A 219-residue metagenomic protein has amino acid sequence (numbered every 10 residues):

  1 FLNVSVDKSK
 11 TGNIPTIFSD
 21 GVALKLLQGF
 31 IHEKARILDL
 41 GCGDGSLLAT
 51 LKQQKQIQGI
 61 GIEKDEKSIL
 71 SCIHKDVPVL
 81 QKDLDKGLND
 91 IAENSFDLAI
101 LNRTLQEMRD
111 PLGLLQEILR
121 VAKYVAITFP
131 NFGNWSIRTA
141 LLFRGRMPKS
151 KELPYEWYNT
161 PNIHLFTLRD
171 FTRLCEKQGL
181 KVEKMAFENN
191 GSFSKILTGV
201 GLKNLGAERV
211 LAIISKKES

Functional and structural regions predicted by a protein language model:
S5-S19: Class I SAM-dependent methyltransferase Rossmann-like catalytic core, especially the SAM/SAH-binding loop
I17-K34: Conserved alpha-helix/loop element of class I SAM-dependent methyltransferases that forms part of the SAM/SAH-binding
G41-G43: Class I SAM-dependent methyltransferase "Motif I" SAM/SAH-binding loop
S46, T50-G87: Class I SAM-dependent methyltransferase SAM/SAH-binding core
G87-E93: Short conserved loop adjoining the S-adenosyl-L-methionine
L98-R109: A short SAM/SAH-binding and catalytic strip from SAM-dependent methyltransferases
L112-E117, Y124-E218: S-adenosyl-L-methionine-dependent methyltransferase catalytic module, highlighting the catalytic core
